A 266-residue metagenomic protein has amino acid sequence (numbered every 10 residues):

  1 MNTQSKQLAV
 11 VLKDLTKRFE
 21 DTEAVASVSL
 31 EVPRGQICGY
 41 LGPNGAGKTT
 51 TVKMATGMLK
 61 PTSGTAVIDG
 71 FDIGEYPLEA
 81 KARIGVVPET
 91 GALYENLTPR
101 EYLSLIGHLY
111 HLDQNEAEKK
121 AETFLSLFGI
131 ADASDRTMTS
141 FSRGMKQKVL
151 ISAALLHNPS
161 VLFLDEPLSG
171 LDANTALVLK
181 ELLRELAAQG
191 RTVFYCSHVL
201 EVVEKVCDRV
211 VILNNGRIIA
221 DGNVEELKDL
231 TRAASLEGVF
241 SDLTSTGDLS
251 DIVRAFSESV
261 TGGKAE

Functional and structural regions predicted by a protein language model:
G64-D72, A80: Conserved ABC transporter NBD signature motif
S104, H108, N115-A133: Conserved ABC ATPase "signature" region
L162-E166: Catalytic Walker B motif of ABC-type/P-loop ATPase nucleotide-binding domains
V203-E204: A short, surface-exposed alpha-helical micro-motif characterized by mixed small hydrophobic and charged/polar residues
D221-G222: ABC ATPase "signature
